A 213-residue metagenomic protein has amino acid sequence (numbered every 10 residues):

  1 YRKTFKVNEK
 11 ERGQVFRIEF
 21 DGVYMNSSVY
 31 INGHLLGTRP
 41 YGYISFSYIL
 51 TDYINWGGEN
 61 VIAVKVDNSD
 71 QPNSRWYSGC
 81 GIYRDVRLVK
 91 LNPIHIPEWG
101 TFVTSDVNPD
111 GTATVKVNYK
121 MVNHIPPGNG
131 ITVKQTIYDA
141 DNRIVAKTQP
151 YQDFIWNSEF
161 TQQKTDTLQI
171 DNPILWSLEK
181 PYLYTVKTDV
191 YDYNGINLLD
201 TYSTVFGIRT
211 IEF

Functional and structural regions predicted by a protein language model:
Y1-W99, H124-I125, A140, I144 (+2 more regions): Accessory beta-strand-rich segments of carbohydrate-active enzymes
V7, F20, L50, V66 (+6 more regions): Hydrophobic residues in beta-strands and at strand termini
I31, T112-F154, T161-D166: Beta-strand-rich binding/interaction modules
Y48-I54, K164-P181: Signal that preferentially marks extracellular ectodomain short beta-strand elements of beta-sandwich modules
V64, Q135, V186-T188: Hydrophobic/tyrosine-rich beta-strand signature of extracellular beta-sandwich/beta-rich modules, prominently
I82, V145-T148, Q162-K164, L198-Y202 (+1 more regions): Extracellular and select intracellular beta-sandwich modules with Ser/Thr-enriched, small-residue motifs on
G100-T101, N123, K187-F213: N-terminal carbohydrate-binding accessory modules
S105-A113: Short, solvent-exposed loop/linker segments at the N-terminal edge of repeated beta-sheet extracellular domains
